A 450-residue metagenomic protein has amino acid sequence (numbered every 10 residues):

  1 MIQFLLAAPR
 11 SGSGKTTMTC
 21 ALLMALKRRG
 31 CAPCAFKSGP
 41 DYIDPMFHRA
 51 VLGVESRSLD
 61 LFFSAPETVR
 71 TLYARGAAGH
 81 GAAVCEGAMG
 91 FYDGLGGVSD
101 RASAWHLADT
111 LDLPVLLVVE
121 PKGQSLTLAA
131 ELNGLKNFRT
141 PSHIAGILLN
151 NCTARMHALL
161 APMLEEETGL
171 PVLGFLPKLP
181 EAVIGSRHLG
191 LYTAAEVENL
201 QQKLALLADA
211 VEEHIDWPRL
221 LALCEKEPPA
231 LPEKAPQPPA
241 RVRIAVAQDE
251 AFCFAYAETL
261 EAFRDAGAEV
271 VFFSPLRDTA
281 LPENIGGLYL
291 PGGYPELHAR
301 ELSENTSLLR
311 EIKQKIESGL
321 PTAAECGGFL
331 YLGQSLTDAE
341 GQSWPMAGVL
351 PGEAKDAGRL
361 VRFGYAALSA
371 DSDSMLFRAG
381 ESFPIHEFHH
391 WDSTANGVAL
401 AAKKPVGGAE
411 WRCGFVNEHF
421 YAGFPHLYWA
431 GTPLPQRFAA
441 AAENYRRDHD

Functional and structural regions predicted by a protein language model:
M1-I2, Q237-R243: A short, charged/proline- and glycine-enriched loop that marks the coil->beta-strand transition at the N-terminal
I2-L111, V119-G146, A154-A158: ATP-dependent carboxylate-amine ligase catalytic core
K37-S38, V172-P180, E269-R277: Beta-strand->loop->alpha-helix junctions that form or flank phosphate-binding loops in nucleotide-handling enzymes
A108, P238-P239, F252-D265, E269-V271 (+2 more regions): C-terminal and late-domain segments of enzyme folds
S125-P236: Internal gly/pro-rich beta-alpha loop/helix module that stabilizes soluble enzyme cofactors or their anionic handles
A195-A240, Q248-F252, H419-D450: Acyltransferase
A240-T306, R310-E317: Phosphate-binding active sites in nucleotide-utilizing proteins
P295-S374: Cysteine-nucleophile active-site neighborhood
